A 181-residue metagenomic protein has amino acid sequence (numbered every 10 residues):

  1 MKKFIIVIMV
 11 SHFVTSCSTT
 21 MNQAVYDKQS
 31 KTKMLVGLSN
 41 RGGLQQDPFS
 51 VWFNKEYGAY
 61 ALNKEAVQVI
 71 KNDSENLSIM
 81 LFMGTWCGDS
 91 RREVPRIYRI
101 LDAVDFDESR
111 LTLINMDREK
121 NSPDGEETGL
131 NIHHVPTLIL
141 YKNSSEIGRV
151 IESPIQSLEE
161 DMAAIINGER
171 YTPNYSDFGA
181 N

Functional and structural regions predicted by a protein language model:
M1-F4: Positively charged n-region of N-terminal signal peptides that target proteins for export
T15-S16: C-terminal motif of bacterial Sec signal peptides marking the signal peptidase cleavage site
T20-S74, N181: N-terminal leader/targeting and pre-domain segments
I70-A103: Local sequence-structure signature of Cys/Sec-based thiol-disulfide redox active-site neighborhoods
L81-T85, E108-S122: Thiol-based oxidoreductase modules, predominantly thioredoxin-like and allied folds used for disulfide exchange
E119-H133: Short Fe-S-cluster ligation motifs
H134, I139-G179: Non-catalytic, surface beta->alpha helical segment in thiol-disulfide oxidoreductase systems
